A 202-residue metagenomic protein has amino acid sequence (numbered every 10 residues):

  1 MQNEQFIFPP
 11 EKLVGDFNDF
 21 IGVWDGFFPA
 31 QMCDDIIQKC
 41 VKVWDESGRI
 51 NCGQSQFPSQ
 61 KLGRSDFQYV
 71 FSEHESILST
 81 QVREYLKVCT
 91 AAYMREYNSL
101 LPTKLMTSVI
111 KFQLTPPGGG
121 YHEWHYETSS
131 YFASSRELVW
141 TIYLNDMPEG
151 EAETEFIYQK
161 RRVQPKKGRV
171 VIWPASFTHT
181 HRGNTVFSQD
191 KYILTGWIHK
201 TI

Functional and structural regions predicted by a protein language model:
Q2-K104: Non-heme Fe(II)/2-oxoglutarate
T80-I202: Catalytic core of non-heme Fe(II) oxygenases with the double-stranded beta-helix
